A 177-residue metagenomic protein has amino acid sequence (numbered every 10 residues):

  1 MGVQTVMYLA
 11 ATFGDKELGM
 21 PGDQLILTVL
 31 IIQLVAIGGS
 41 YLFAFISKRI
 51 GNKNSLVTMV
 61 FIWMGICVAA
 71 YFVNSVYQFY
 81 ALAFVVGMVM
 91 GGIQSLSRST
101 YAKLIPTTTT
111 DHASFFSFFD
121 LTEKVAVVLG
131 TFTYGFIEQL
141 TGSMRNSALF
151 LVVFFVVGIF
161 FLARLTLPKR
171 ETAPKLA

Functional and structural regions predicted by a protein language model:
Y8-L25: Short amphipathic helix-loop junctions that connect adjacent transmembrane helices in Major Facilitator Superfamily/SLC
G22-D23, T107-F119: Loop-to-transmembrane helix entry/capping segments in MFS-fold secondary transporters and related SLC/MFSD carriers
G38-N52, E138: Helix-to-loop junctions at the C-terminal end of transmembrane segments in multipass secondary transporters
N54-A69: Structural signature of the two symmetry-related core transmembrane helices
Y71-A83: Helix-loop junctions at membrane interfaces in 12-TM secondary transporters
G92-T107: Intracellular juxtamembrane helix-capping segments at the cytosolic ends of symmetry-related transmembrane helices
F136-V156: A membrane-interface helix-boundary motif in multi-pass transporters
L149-A177: Multi-pass alpha-helical transporter architecture, strongest for 12-TM Major Facilitator/SLC carriers used
